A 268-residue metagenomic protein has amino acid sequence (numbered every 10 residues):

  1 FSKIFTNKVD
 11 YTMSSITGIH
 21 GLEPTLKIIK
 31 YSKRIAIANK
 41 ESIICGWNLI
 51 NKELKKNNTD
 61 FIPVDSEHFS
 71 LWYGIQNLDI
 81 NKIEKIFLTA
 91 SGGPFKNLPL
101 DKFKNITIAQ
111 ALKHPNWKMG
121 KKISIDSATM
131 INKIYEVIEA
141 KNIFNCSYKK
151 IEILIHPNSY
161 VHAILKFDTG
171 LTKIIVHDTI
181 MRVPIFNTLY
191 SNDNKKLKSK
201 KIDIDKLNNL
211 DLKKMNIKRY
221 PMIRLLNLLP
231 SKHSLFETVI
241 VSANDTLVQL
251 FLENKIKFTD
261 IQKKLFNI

Functional and structural regions predicted by a protein language model:
F1-I268: Catalytic, metal-anchored helix/loop core of enzyme active sites in primary metabolism
